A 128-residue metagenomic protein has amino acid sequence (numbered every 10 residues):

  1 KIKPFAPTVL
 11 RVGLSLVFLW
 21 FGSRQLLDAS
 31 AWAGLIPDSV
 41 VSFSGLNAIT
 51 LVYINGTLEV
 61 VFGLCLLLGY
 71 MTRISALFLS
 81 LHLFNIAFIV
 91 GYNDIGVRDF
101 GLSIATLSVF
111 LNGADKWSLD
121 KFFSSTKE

Functional and structural regions predicted by a protein language model:
K1-A31, S42-V61, L67-E128: Extended, low-polarity transmembrane helix blocks
L35-V41: Cytosolic, membrane-interface loops and tails of multi-pass inner-membrane proteins
